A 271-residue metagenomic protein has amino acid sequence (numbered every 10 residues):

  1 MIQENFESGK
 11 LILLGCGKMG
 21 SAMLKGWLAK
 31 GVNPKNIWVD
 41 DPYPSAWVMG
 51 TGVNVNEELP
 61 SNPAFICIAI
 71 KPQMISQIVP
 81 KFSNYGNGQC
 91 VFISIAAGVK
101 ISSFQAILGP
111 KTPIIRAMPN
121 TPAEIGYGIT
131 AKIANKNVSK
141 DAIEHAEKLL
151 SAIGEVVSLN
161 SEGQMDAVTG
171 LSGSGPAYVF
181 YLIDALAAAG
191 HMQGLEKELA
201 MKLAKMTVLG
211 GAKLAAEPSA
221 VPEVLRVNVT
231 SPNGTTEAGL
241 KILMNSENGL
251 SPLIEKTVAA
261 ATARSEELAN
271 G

Functional and structural regions predicted by a protein language model:
M1-E57, F65, G128, H191-M192: NAD(P)+-binding Rossmann beta1-loop-alpha1 motif at the extreme N-terminus of oxidoreductases
I2-E7, K205-G271: NAD(P)-dependent Rossmann-like dehydrogenase/reductase catalytic/cofactor-binding core
G9, S103-P113, I129-A167, Y178-E217 (+1 more regions): Internal alpha-helical scaffold of NAD(P)-dependent oxidoreductase catalytic cores
M23-L24, P44-W47, T51-K132: Rossmann-like NAD(P)(H) cofactor-binding subdomain of soluble oxidoreductases
P34-I37, G88-Q89, E198: Short acidic capping loops at alpha-helix termini that bridge into adjacent secondary structure
Q164-G170, P222-V227: Short pre-catalytic strand/loop immediately N-terminal to key active-site residues, enriched for Gly-Thr
